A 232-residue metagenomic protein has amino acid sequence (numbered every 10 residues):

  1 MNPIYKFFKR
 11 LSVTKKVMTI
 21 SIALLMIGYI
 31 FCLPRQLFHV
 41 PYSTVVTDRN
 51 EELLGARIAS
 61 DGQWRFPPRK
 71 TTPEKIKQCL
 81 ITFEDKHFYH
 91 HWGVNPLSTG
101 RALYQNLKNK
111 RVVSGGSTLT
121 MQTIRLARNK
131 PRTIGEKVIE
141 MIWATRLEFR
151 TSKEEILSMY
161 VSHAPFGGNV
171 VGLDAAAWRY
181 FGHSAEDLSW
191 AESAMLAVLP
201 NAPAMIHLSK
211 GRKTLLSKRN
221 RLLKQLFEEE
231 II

Functional and structural regions predicted by a protein language model:
M1-I232: Juxtamembrane regions of bacterial inner-membrane/periplasmic proteins, predominantly the peptidoglycan biogenesis
